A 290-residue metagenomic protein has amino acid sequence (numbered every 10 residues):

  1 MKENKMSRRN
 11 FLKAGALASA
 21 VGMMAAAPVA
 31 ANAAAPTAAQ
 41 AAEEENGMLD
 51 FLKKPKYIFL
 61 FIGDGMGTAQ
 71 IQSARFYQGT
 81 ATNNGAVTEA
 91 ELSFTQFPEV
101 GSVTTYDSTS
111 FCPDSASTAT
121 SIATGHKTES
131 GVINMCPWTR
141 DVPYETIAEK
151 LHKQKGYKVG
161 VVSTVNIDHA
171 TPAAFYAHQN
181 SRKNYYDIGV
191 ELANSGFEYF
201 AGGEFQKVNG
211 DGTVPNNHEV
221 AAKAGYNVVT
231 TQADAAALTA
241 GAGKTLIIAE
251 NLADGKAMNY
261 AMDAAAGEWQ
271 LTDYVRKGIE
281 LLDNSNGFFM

Functional and structural regions predicted by a protein language model:
K2-S19: N-terminal secretory signal peptides and thylakoid transit peptides that target proteins across membranes
S7, E43-N46, C136-P137, D141 (+3 more regions): C-terminal non-catalytic regions of proteins with extracellular/luminal or membrane-system context
S7, M24-A25: Position-driven detector of the extreme protein N-terminus
G15, S19-G22, A38, A42-D211 (+2 more regions): N-terminal catalytic scaffold of extracellular/periplasmic and nuclease hydrolases that process anionic headgroups
A27-A41: Sec-dependent signal peptide cleavage junction
A233-M290: Anion-binding catalytic surfaces of enzymes that hydrolyze or transfer phosphate/sulfate esters
